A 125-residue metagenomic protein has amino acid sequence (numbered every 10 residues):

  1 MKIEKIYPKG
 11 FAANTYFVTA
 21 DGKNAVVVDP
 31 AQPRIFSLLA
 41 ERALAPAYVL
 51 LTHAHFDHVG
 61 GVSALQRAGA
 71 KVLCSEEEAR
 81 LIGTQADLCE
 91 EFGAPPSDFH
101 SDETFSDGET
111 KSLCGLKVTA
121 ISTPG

Functional and structural regions predicted by a protein language model:
M1-L44: Conserved beta-strand hairpin/beta-sheet module of binuclear metal-dependent hydrolase folds, prominently
K2-I3, F17-T19, G108-G125: Core dinuclear metal-dependent hydrolase active-site scaffold
I6-P8, A94, H100-D102, I121-P124: Short Gly/Pro-enriched turn/cap motifs at secondary-structure boundaries
A12, Q32-C114: Active-site HxH/HxHxD metal-binding segment of metal-dependent hydrolases
N24-V26, Y48, L116: Structural motif
V28, T52, I121: Active-site flanking residues adjacent to catalytic metal/cofactor-binding acidic residues
